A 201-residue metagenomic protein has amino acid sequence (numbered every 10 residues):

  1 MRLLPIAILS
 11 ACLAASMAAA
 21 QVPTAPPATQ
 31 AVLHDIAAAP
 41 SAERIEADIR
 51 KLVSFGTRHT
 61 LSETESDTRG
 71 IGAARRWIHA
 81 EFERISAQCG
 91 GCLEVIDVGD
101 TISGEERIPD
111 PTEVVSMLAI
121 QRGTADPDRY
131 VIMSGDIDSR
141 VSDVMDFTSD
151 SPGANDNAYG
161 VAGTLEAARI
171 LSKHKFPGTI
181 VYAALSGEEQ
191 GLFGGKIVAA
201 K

Functional and structural regions predicted by a protein language model:
P5-S16: Bacterial N-terminal signal peptides
A18-Q21: Boundary at the C-terminal end of the N-terminal hydrophobic targeting segment
A28-D35, P40, R44-A47, K51 (+5 more regions): Extracytoplasmic/secreted proteins, especially bacterial periplasmic and envelope-associated proteins
A31-P40, R58-G72, G104-I108, D146-N157 (+2 more regions): Second-shell loop/turn segments in exported
I36, A47-R122: A non-catalytic alpha/beta surface segment that caps or lines the substrate-entry region of metallo-dependent hydrolase
E43-A47, C89-L93, D126-V131, F176-V181: Loop/turn elements at helix/coil->beta-strand transitions in domains of secreted/extracellular proteins
T57-T60, T101-E105, T124-D126, I137-V141 (+1 more regions): Solvent-exposed loop/turn segments at secondary-structure junctions within structured extracellular/periplasmic domains
I108-V115, V141, D146-K201: Acidic/histidine-rich catalytic neighborhood of metal-dependent amide-processing enzymes
